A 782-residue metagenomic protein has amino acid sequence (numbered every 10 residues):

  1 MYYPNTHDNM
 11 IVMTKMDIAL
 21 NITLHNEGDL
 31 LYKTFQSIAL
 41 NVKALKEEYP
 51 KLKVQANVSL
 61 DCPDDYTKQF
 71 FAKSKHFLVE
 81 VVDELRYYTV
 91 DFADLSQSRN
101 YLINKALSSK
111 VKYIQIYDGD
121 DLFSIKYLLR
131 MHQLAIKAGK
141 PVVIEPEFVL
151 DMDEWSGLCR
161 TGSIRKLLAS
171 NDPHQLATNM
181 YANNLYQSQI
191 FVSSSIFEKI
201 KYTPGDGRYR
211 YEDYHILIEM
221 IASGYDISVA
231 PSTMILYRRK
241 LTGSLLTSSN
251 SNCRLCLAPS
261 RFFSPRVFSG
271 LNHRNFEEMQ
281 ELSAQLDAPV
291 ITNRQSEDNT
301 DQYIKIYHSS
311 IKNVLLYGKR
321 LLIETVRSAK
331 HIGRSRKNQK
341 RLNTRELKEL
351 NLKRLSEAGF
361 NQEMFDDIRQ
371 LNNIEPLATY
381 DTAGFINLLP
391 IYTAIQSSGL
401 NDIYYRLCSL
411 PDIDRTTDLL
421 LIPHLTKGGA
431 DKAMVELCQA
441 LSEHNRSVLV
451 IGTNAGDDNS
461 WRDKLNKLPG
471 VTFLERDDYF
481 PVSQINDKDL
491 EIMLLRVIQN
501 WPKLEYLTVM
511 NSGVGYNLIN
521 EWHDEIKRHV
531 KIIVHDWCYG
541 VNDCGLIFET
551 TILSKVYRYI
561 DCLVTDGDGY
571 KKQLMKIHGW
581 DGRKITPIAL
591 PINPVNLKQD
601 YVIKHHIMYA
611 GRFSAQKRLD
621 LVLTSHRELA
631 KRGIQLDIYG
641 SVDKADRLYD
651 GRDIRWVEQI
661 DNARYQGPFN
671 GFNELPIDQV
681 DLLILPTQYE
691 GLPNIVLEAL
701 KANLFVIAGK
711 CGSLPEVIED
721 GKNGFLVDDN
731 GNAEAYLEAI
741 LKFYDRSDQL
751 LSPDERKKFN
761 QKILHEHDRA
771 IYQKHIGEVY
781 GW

Functional and structural regions predicted by a protein language model:
M1-T14, C256, R261, P265 (+1 more regions): Non-catalytic membrane-proximal stalk/linker segments that position and tether the catalytic domains
D29, D431-E436, S614-E628: A conserved mid-protein helix/loop that constitutes part of the nucleotide-sugar donor-binding site
L60-C62, I451-D457, Q635-G651, Y665: Glycosyltransferase donor-sugar binding loop
S74-E84, T472-E475, D650-F669: Nucleotide-activated donor-binding/catalytic signature segment of Leloir-type glycosyltransferases, i.e., the conserved
L129-R160: Conserved donor NDP-sugar-binding/catalytic core segment of glycosyltransferases
R208-I216: Acidic donor-binding loop at a coil-to-helix junction in glycosyltransferase catalytic cores that engages
Q688: Aromatic "clamp/platform" in nucleotide-sugar-dependent glycosyltransferases that forms part of the donor/acceptor
F705-A708, I718: Short hydrophobic beta-strand element within catalytic cores of glycosyltransferases and related nucleotide-activated
